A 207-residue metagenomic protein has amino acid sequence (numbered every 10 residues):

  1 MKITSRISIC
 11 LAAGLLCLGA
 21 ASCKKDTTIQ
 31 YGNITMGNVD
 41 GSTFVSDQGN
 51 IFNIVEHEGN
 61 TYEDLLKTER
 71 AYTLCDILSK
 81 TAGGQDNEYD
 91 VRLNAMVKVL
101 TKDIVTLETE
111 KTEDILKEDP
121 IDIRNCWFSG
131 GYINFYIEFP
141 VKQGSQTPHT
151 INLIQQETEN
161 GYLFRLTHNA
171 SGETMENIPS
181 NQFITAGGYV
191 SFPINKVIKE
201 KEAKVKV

Functional and structural regions predicted by a protein language model:
M1-C10: Bacterial N-terminal signal peptides that target proteins for export
I9-C17: Hydrophobic helical h-region of N-terminal Sec-dependent signal peptides in bacterial secretory/periplasmic proteins
L18-S22: C-terminal motif of bacterial Sec signal peptides marking the signal peptidase cleavage site
K24-D26: Bacterial signal peptide processing site
N33-V207: First exposed extracellular module after export/assembly in secreted or surface-exposed proteins
